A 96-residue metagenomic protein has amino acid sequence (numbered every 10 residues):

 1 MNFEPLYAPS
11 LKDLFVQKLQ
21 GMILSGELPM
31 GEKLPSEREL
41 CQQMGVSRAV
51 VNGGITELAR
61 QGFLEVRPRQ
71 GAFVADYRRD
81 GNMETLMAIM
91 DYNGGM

Functional and structural regions predicted by a protein language model:
M1-M96: Short linear motifs at protein or domain termini
